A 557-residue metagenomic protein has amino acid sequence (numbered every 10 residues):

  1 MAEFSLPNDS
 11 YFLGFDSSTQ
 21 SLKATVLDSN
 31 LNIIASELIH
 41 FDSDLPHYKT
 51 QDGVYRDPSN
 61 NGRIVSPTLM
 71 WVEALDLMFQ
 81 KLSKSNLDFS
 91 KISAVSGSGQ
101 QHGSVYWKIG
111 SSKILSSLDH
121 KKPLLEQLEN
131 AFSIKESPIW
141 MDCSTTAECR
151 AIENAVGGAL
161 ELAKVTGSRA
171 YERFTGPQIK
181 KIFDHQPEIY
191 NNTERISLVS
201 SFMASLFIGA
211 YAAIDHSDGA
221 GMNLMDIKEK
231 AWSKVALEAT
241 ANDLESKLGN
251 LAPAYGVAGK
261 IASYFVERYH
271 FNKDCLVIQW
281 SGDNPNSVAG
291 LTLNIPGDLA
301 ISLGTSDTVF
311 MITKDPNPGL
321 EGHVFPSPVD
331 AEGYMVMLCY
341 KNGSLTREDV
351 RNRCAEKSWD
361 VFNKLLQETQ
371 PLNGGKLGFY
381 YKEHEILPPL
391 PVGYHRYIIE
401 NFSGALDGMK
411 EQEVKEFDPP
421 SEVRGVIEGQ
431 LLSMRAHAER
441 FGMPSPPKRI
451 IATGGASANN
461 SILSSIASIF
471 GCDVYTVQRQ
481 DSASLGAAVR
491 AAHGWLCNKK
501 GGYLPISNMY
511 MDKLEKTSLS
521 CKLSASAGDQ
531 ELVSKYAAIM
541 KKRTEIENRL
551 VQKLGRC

Functional and structural regions predicted by a protein language model:
M1-Q51, D57, N61-G62, L69-D76 (+5 more regions): Glycine/Thr-rich phosphate-binding loops that ligate phosphate moieties of nucleotide and other phosphorylated ligands
A2-P7, K260-F271, S281-D298: Conserved phosphate-binding catalytic cores of ATP/NTP-utilizing and phosphoryl-transfer enzymes
Y11, K23, G103, G221 (+3 more regions): Conserved beta-strand and immediately adjacent loop positions that scaffold enzyme active sites
S17-T19, M141-C143, E153-G282, G378: Gly/Ser/Thr-rich active-site cleft segment
L77-N86: A short, N-terminal amphipathic alpha-helix
V277-S287, D307, S482-A487: Alpha-helical transmembrane segments that form the membrane-embedded catalytic/substrate-binding core of multi-pass
